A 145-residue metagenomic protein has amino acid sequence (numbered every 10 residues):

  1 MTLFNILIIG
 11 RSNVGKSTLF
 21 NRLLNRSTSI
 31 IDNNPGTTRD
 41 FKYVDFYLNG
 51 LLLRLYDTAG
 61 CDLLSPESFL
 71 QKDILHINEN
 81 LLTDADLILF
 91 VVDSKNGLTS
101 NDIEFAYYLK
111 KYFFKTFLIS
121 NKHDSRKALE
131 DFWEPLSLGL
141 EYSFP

Functional and structural regions predicted by a protein language model:
M1-F69, L81: Conserved G1/Walker A P-loop phosphate-binding module
F4, D84-I88, Y112-T116, G139-Y142: Short glycine-/polar-rich loops that comprise or flank the Walker A/P-loop and associated switch/sensor motifs
I8, F90, L118-S120: Structural beta-sheet core signal
N13, K95-N96, H123-D124: Short, glycine/serine-rich, charged loops/turns that create anion-binding and catalytic segments at active sites
T37-D40, L52-R54, T58-Y108, K127: Switch II of P-loop NTPase G domains
F114-F117, K122-P145: Canonical P-loop GTPase G-domain recognition
